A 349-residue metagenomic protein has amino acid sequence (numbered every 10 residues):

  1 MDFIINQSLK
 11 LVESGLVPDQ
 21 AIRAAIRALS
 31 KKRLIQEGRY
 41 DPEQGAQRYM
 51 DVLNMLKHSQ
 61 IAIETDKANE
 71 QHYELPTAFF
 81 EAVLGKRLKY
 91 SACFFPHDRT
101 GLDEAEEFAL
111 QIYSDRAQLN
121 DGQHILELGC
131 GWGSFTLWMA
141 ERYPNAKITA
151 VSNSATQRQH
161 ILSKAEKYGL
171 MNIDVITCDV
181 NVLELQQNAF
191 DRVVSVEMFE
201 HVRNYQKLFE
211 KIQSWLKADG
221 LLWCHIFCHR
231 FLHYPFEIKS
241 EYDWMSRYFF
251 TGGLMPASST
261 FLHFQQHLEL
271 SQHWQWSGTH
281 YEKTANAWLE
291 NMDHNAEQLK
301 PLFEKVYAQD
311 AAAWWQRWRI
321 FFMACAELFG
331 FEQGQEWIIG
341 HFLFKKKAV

Functional and structural regions predicted by a protein language model:
K32-R116: Conserved Class I S-adenosyl-L-methionine-dependent methyltransferase catalytic core
D121-G131: Conserved class I S-adenosyl-L-methionine
W132-P144: Conserved SAM-binding loop of SAM-dependent methyltransferases across substrates and taxa, primarily the Class I
K147-S152: Conserved SAM-binding motif I beta-strand of class I
K167-V182: Conserved SAM-binding strand-loop segment of SAM-dependent methyltransferases
V182-V193: A short acidic, Gly/Pro-enriched loop at the edge of an enzyme's catalytic core that lines a small-molecule cofactor
Q206-L221: A short glycine-rich, Lys/Arg-flanked "PGG" loop and its adjoining helix->strand segment in the class I
C228, Y234-E336, K346-A348: Substrate-binding/catalytic lobe of Class I Rossmann-like enzymes that use SAM or dcSAM, i.e., the mid-to-C-terminal
